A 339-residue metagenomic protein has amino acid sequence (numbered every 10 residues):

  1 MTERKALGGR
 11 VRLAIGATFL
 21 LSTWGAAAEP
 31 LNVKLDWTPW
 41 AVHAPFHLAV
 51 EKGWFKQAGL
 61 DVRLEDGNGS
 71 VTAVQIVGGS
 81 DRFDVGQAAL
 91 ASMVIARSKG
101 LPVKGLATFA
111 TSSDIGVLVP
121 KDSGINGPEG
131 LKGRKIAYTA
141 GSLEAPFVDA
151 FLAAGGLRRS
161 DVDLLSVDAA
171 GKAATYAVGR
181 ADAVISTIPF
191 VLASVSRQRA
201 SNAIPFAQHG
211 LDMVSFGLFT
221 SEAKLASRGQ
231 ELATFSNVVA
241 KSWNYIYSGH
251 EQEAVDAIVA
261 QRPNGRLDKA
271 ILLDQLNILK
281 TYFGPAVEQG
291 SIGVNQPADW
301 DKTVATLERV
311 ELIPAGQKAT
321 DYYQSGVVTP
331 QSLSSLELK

Functional and structural regions predicted by a protein language model:
T2-A14: Bacterial N-terminal signal peptides that target proteins for export
S22-G25: N-terminal signal peptide c-region/cleavage motif recognized by signal peptidases
E29-D168, K172-V178, D182-P189, Q208 (+1 more regions): Short, glycine-/small- and polar/acidic-enriched structural segments that line small-molecule recognition paths
V50-E51, K56, R97, A153 (+4 more regions): Short polybasic/polar patches that bind polyanions
R63, V71-T72, L272-K280, K318-L333: Short linear loop/turn motifs
A91, G171-G265: Pocket-lining segment of extracytoplasmic ligand-binding domains
S227-L312: Secondary-structure end/capping motifs
W300-K339: Conserved C-terminal helix/tail region of periplasmic/extracytoplasmic solute-binding proteins
